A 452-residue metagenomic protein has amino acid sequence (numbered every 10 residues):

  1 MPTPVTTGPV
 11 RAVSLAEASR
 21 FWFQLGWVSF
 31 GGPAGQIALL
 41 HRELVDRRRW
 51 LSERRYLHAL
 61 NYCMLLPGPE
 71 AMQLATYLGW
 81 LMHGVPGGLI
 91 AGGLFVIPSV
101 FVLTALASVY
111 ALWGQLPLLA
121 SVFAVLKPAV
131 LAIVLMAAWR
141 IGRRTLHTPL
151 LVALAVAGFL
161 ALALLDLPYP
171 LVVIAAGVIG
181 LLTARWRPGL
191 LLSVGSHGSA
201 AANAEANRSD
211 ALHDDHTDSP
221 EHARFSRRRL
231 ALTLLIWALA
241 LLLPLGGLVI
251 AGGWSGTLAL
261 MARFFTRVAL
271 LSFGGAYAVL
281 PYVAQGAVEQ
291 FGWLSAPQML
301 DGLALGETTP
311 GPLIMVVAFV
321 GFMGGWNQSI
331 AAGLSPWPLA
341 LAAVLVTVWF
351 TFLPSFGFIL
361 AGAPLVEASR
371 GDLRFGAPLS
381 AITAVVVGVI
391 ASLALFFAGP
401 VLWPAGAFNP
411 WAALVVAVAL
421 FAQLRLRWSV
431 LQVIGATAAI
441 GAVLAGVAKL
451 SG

Functional and structural regions predicted by a protein language model:
M1-L66, Y77-T309, L313-G452: Multi-pass membrane proteins that catalyze or facilitate reactions on polyprenyl-/lipid-phosphate substrates and their
